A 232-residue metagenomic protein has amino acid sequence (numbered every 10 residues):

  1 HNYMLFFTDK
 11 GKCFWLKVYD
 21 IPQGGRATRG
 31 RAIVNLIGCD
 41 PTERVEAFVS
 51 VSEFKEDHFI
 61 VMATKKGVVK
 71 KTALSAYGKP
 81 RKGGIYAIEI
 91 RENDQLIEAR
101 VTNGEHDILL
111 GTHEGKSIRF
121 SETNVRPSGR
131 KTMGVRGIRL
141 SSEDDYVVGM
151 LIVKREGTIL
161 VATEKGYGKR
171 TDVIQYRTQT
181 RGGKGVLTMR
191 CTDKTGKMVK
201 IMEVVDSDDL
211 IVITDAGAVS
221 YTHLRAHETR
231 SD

Functional and structural regions predicted by a protein language model:
H1-C39, A73, S121-G134: Conserved glycine-bearing catalytic or ligand-binding loops at nucleotide- and phosphate-handling centers of large
T42-F48: Hinge-like oligomerization/junction regions that interrupt long coiled-coil arms in large cytoskeletal
S52-V186, T195-L210, D215-V219: Conserved structured catalytic cores and adjacent interaction surfaces of nucleotide-binding/hydrolyzing enzymes
T222-T229: Conserved small/polar residues in nucleotide/adenosyl-binding loops
